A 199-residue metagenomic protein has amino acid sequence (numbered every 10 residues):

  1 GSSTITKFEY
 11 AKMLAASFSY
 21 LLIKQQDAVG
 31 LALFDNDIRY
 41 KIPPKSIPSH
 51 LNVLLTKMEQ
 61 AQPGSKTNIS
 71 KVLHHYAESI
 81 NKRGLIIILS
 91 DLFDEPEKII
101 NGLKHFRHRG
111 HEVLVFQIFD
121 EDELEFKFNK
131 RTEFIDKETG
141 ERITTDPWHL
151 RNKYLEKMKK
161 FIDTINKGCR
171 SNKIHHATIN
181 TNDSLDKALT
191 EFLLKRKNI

Functional and structural regions predicted by a protein language model:
G1-I199: Exposed, interaction-prone extracellular/peripheral surfaces
